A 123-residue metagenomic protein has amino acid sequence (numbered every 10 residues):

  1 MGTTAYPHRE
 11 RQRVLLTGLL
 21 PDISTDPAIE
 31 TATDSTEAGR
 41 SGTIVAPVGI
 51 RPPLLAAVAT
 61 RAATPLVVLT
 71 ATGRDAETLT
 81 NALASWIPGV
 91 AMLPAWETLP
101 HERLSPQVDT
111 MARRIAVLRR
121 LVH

Functional and structural regions predicted by a protein language model:
M1-H123: ASCE RecA-like P-loop NTPase motor cores that couple ATP hydrolysis to mechanical translocation on nucleic acids
